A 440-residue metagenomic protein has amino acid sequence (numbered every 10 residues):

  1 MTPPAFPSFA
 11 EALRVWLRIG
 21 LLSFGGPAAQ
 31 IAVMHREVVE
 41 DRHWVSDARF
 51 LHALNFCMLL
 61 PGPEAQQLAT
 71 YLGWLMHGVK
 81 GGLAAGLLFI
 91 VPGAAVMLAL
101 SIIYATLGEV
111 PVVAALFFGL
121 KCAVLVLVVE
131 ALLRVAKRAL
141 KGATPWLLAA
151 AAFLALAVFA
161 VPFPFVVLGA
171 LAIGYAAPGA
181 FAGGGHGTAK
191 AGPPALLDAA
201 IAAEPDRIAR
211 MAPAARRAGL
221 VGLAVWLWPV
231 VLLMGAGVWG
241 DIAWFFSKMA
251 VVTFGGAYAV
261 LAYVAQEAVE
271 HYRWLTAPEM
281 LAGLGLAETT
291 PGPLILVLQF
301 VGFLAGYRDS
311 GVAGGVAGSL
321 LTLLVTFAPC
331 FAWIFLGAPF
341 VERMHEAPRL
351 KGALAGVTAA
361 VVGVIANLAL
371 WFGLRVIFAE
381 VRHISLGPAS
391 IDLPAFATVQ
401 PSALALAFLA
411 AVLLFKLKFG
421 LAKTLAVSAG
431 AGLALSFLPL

Functional and structural regions predicted by a protein language model:
M1-L60, E64, Y71-T290, L294-L440: Multi-pass membrane proteins that catalyze or facilitate reactions on polyprenyl-/lipid-phosphate substrates and their
